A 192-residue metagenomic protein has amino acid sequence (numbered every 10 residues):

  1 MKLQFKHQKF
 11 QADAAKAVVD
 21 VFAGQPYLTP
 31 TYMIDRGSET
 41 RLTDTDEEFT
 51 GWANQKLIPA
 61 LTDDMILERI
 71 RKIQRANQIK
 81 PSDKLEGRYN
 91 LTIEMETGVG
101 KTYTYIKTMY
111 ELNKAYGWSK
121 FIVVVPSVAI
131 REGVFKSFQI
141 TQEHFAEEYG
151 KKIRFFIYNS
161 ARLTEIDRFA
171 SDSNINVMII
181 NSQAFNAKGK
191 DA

Functional and structural regions predicted by a protein language model:
M1-A192: RecA-like P-loop NTPase motor core of helicase/translocase proteins
